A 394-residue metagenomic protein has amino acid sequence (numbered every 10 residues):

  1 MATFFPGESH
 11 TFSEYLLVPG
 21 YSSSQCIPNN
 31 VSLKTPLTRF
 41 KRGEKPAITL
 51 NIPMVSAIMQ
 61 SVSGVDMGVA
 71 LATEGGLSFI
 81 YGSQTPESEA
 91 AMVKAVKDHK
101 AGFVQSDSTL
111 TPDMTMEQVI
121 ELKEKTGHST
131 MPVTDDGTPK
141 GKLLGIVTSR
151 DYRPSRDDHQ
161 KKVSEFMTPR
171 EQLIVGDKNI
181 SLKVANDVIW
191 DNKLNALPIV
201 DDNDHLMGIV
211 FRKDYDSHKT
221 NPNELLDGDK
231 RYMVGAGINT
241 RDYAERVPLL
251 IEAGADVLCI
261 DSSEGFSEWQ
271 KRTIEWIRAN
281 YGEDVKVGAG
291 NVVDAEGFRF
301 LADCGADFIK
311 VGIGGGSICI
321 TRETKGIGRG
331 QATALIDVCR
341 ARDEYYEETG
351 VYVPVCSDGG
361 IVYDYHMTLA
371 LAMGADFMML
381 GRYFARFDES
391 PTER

Functional and structural regions predicted by a protein language model:
M1-K45, T73, L77: Conserved, well-structured core domains of diverse proteins
A2-G7, K142, N221, G316-S357 (+1 more regions): Conserved active-site-proximal phosphate/metal-binding subdomains
I27-L50, A57-M59, S88-H128, V133-D136 (+5 more regions): Bateman/CBS regulatory modules and CBS-like beta-alpha motifs in cytosolic regions of diverse proteins
A47-V55, G102-D107, R170, D227-A236 (+3 more regions): Short beta-strand/loop segments at the ligand-binding rim of alpha/beta enzyme cores
D66-V69, Y243-A253, V287, V292-V311 (+2 more regions): Catalytic cores of alpha/beta
F79-Q84, S108-T111, T130-P132, V175-D177 (+6 more regions): Catalytic beta/alpha-barrel core
Y81-Q84, A306-G315, L380-G381: Non-cysteine beta-strand/loop elements that form the S-adenosyl-L-methionine
Q84-K94, K140-K142, S155-Q160, H205-L225 (+5 more regions): Active-site-adjacent beta->alpha loops and helix N-cap segments on the catalytic face of soluble alpha/beta enzymes
